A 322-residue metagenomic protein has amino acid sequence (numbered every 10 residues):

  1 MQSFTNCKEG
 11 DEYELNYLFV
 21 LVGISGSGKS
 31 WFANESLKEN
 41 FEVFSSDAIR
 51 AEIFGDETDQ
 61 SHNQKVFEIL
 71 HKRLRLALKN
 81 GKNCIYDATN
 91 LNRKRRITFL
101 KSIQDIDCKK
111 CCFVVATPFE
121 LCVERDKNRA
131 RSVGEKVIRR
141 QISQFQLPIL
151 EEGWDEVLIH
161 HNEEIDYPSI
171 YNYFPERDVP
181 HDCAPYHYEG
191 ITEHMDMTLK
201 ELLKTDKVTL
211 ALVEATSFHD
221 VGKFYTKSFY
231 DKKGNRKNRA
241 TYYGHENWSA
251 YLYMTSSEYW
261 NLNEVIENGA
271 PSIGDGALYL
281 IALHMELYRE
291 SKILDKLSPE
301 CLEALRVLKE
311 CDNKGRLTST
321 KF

Functional and structural regions predicted by a protein language model:
M1-E14, Q146-V179, K200: NTP-dependent small-molecule kinase module
E14-F19, N80-K82: Pre-Walker A (Motif I) flank of P-loop NTPase domains
L18-V22, S27, L121-S169: Conserved GTP-binding G-domain of TRAFAC-class P-loop NTPases and closely related GTPase folds
W31-K82: Conserved substrate/cofactor phosphate-moiety recognition/catalytic segment in nucleotide-dependent phosphotransferases
Q64-K110: Glycine-rich phosphate-binding loop used to anchor ATP phosphates in small-molecule kinases, encompassing both
C108-R125: Conserved phosphate-donor/acceptor-positioning beta-strand/loop module used by diverse small-molecule
H160-N238: Acidic/His-rich, divalent-metal-binding segments that scaffold phosphate/diphosphate chemistry
L203-K321: Divalent metal-dependent catalytic cores for phosphoryl transfer on phosphate-bearing substrates
